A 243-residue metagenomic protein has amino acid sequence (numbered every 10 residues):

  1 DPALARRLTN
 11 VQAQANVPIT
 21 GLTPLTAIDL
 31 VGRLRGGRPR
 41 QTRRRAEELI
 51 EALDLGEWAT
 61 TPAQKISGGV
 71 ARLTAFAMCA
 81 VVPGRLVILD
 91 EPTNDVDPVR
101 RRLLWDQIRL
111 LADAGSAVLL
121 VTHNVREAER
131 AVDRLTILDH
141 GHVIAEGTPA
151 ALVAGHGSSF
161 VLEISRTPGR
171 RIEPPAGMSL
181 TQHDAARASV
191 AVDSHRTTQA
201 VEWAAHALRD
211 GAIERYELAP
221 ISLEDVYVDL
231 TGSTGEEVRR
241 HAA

Functional and structural regions predicted by a protein language model:
D29, R33, Q41-W58: Conserved ABC ATPase "signature" region
P62-I66: Conserved ABC ATPase signature
F76: Hydrophobic anchor residue at the start of the ABC signature
V87-E91: Catalytic Walker B motif of ABC-type/P-loop ATPase nucleotide-binding domains
P98-R100: Helix N-cap at the start of a conserved alpha-helix in ABC-type nucleotide-binding domains
Q107-D193: ABC transporter nucleotide-binding domain
H195-A243: C-terminal coupling/interaction segments
